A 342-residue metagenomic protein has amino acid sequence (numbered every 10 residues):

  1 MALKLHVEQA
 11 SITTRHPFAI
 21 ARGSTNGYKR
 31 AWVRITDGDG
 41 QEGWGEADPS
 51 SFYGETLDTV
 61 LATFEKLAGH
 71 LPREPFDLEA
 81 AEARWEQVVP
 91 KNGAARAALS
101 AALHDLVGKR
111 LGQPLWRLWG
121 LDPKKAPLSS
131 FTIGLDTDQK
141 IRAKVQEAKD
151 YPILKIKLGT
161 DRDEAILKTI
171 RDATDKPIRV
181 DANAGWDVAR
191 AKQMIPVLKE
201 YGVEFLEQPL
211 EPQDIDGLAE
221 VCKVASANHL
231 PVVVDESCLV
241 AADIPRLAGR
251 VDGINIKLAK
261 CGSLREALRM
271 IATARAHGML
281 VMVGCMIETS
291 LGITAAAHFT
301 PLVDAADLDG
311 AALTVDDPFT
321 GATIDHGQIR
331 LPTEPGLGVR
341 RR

Functional and structural regions predicted by a protein language model:
M1-T14, T25, M286-R342: Flexible C-terminal active-site loop/helix
M1-Y53, V315, F319: Structured beta-strand/loop patches that form or line metal/cofactor-binding pockets in enzymes
A2, V7, T36-R110: Metal- or metallocofactor-binding catalytic centers and their adjacent structured scaffolds across diverse enzyme
G38-Q41, G69-F76, P90, D175 (+3 more regions): Generic secondary-structure signature for well-ordered alpha-helical cores
V107-F131: Catalytic pocket of metal/acid-base enzymes, prominently hydrolases
D122, L128-D136, K140, K157: Flexible glycine-/small-residue-enriched beta->alpha junction loops that bind anionic phosphate/pyrophosphate groups
Q146-L154: Catalytic domains of carbohydrate-active enzymes, especially glycoside hydrolases
I156, D161-I293, A297-T300, V315-G327: Catalytic core of soluble alpha/beta enzymes
